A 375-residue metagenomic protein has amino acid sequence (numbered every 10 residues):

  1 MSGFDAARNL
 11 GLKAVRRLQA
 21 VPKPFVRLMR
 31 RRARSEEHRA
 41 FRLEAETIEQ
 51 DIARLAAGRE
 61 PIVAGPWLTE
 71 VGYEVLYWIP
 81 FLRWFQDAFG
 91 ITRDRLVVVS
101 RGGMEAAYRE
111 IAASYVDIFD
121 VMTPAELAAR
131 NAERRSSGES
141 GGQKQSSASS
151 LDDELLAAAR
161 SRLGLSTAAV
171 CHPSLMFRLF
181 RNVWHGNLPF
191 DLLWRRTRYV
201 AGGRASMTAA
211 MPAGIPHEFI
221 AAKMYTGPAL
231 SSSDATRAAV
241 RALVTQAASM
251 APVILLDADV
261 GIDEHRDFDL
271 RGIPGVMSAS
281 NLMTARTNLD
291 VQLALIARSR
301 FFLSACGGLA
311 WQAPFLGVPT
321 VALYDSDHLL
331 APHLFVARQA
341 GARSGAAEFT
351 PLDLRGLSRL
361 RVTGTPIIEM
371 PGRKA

Functional and structural regions predicted by a protein language model:
M1-E46: Membrane-proximal basic amphipathic "stem/tether" segments
E46-V170, V291-A294, L309-Q312, L323 (+1 more regions): Active-site and donor-binding regions of nucleotide-sugar-utilizing enzymes
V63-W67, T123-P124, H217-G227, D257-D259: Short loop/turn segments at strand-loop or loop-helix junctions that form parts of catalytic or ligand-binding pockets
R101, A222-G227, R237-N288: Catalytic donor nucleotide-activated moiety binding site of glycosyltransferases and closely related
Y108-A125, D267-M283, V318-T320, A337-L352: Active-site regions of enzymes building and remodeling cell-envelope glycoconjugates
K144-Y225: A nucleotide-sugar donor-handling region in carbohydrate enzymes
A297-L303: Acidic donor-binding loop of glycosyltransferase active sites
A310-A375: Nucleotide-sugar donor-binding patch of glycosyltransferase catalytic domains
